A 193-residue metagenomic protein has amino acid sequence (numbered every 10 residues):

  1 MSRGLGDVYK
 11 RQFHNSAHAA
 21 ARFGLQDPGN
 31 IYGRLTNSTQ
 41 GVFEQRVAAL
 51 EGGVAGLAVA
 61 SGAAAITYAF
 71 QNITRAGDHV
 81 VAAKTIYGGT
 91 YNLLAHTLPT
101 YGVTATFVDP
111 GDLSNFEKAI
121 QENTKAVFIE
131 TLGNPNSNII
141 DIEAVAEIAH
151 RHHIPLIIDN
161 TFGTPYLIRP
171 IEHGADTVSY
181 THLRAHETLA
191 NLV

Functional and structural regions predicted by a protein language model:
M1-Y9, H182-A185, L189-V193: Single conserved hydrophobic/aromatic residue that forms the stacking wall/gate of nucleotide- or nucleobase-binding
K10-H14, F162: Glycine-rich beta-alpha junction loops
N15-T67, G89-T97: Conserved N-terminal alpha-helix of the aminotransferase class I/II PLP-enzyme fold
I31, F70-Q71, V193: Short amphipathic alpha-helical patches
L57-E187: Conserved PLP-enzyme active-site core in the AAT-like
